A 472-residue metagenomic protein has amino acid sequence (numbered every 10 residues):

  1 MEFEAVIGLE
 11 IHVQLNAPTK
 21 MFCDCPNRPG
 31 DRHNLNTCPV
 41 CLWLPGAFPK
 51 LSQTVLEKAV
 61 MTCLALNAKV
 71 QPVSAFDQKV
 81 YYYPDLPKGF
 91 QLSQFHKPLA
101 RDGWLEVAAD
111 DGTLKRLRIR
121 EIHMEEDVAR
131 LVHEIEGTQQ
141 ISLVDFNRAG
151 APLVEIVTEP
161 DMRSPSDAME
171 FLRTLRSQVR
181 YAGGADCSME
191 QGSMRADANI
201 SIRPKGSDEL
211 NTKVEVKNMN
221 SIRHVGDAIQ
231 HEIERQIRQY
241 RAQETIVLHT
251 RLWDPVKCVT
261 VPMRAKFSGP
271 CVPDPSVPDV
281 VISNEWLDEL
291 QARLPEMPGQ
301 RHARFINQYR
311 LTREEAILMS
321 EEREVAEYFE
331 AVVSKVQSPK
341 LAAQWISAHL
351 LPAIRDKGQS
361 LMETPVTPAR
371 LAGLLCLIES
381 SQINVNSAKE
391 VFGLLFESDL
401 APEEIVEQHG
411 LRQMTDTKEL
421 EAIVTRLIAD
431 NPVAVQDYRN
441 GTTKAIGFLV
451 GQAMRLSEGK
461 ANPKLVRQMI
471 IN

Functional and structural regions predicted by a protein language model:
M1, V333-A342, S380-I383, N440-T443: Structural motif
M1-E296, R313, S334-S338: Basic, nucleic-acid-interacting segments
N16, E234, A326, S347-R355 (+5 more regions): Amphipathic alpha-helical core segments of compact helical bundles
Q191-P204, G269-V272, I306-E330, P339-K357 (+3 more regions): Core structural elements
W286-R293, E330-K335, L371-I383: Extended, non-catalytic structural segments that build the interaction scaffolds of large macromolecular assemblies
M362-A372, V385-L456: Strongly charged, low-complexity linkers/loops
E390, K464, Q468, N472: DNA-binding alpha-helical recognition surfaces that contact promoter or target DNA
S457-P463: Short, basic interhelical loop/turn and adjoining N-cap of the next helix at nucleic-acid- or acidic-partner-contacting
